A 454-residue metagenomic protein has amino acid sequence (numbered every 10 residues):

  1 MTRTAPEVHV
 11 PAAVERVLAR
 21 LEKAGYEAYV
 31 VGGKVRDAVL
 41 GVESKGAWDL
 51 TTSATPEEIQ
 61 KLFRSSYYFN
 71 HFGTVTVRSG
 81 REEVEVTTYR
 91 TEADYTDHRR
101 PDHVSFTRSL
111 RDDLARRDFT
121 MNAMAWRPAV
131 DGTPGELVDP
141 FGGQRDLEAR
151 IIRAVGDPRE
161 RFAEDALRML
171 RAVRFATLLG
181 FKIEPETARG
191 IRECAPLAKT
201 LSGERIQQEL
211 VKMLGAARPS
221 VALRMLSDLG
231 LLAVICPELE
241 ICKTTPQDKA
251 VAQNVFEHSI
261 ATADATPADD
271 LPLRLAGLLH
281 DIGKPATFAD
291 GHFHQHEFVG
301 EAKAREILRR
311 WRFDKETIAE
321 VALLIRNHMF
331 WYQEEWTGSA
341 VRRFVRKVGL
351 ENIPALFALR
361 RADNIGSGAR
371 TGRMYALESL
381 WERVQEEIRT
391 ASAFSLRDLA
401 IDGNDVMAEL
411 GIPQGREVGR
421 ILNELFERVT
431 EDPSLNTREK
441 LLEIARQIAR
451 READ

Functional and structural regions predicted by a protein language model:
M1-D454: Catalytic cores of the polymerase beta-like nucleotidyltransferase superfamily and closely associated nucleotide
